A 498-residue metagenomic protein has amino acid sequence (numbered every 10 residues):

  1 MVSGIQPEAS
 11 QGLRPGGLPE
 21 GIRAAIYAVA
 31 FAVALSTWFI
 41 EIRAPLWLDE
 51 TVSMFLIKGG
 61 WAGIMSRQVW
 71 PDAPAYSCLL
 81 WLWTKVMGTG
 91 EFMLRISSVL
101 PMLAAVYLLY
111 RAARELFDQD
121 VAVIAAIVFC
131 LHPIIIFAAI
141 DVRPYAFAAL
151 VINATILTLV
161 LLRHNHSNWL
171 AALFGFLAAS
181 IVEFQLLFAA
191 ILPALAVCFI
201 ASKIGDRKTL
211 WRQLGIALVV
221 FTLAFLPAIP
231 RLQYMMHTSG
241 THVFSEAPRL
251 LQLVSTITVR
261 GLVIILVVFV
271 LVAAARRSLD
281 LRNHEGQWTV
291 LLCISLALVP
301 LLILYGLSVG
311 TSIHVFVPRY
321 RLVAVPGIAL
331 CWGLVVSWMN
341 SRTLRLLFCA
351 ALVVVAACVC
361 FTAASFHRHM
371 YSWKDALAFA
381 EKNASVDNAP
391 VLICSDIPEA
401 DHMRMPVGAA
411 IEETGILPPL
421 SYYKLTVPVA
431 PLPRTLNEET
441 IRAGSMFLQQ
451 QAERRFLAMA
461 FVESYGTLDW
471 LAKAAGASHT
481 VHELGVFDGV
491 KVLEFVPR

Functional and structural regions predicted by a protein language model:
M1-P19: Short, Lys/Arg-rich, polar N-terminal cytosolic tail immediately upstream of the first transmembrane signal-anchor
P19-R498: Terminal, non-globular segments
